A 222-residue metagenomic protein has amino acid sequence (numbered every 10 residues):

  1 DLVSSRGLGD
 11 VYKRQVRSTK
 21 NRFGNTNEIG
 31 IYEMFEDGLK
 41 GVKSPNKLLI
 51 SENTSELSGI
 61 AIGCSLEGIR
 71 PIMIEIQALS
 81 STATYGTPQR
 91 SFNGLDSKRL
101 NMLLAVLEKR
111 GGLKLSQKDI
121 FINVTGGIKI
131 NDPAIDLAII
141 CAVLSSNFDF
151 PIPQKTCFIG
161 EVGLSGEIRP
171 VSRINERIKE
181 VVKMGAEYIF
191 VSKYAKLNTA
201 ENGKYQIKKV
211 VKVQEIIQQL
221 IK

Functional and structural regions predicted by a protein language model:
D1-Y12: Single conserved hydrophobic/aromatic residue that forms the stacking wall/gate of nucleotide- or nucleobase-binding
S5-R6, S192, V211: Short beta->alpha connector loops at strand-helix junctions that form conserved, small/polar/Pro-enriched
R6, T19-N21, I62-L66: A generic local secondary-structure boundary/capping motif
D10-I31, E36: Conserved phosphate-handling catalytic cores of large alpha/beta enzymes
T26-E180, Y188: Conserved P-loop NTPase/AAA+ ATPase motor core
E187-K193: Short, hydrophobic beta-strand segments that form beta-sheet elements in well-ordered domains
K196-K222: Short acidic, glycine/proline-enriched helix-loop-strand junctions
